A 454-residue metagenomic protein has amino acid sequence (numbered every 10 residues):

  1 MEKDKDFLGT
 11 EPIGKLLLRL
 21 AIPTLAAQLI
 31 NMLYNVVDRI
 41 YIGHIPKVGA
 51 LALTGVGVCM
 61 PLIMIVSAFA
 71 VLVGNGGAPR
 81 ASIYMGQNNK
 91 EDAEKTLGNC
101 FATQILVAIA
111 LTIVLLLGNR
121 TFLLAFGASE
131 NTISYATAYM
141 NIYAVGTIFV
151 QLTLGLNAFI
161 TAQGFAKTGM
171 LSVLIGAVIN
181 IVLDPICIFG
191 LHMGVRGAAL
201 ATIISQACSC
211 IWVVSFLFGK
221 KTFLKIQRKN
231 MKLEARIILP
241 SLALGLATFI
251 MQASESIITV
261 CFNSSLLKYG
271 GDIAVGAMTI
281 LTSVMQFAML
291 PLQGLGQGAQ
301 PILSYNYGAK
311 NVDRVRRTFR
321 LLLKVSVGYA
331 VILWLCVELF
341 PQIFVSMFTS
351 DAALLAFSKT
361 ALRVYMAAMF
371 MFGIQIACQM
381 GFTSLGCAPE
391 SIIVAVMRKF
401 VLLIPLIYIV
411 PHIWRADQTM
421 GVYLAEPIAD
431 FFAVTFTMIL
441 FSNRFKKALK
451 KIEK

Functional and structural regions predicted by a protein language model:
M1-A21, A81-G146, G190-G245, L303-A368 (+1 more regions): Short alpha-helical transmembrane segments in multi-pass integral membrane proteins
T24, Q28, I40, P79 (+16 more regions): Transmembrane alpha-helix boundary and packing residues in multipass membrane permease domains and related
L25-P79, Y143-V150, L239-N306, S326-W334 (+3 more regions): Transmembrane helix-bundle signature of multi-pass secondary active exporters and lipid flippases
L33-V36, H44, A50, Y84-Q87 (+6 more regions): Helix-loop interface residues and adjacent transmembrane-helix termini in multi-pass membrane transporters, primarily
L53-I113, V150-G169, A277-L335, L339-P341 (+1 more regions): Small-residue-rich hydrophobic transmembrane alpha-helices
G74, Y143-T161, S172-A177, A198-I211 (+4 more regions): Short runs within selected transmembrane alpha-helices of multi-pass transporters and secretion channels
I376, L403-H412: Transmembrane alpha-helical segments of integral membrane proteins
